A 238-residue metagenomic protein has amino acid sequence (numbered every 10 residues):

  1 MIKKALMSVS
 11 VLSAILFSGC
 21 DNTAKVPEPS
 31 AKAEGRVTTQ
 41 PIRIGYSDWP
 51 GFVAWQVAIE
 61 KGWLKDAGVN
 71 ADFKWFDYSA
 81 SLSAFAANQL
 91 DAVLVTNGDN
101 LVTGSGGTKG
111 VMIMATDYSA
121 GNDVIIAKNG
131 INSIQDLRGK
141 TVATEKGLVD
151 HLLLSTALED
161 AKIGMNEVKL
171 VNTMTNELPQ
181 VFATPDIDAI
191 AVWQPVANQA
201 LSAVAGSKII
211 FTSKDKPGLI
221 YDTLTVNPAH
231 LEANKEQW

Functional and structural regions predicted by a protein language model:
M1-V9: Bacterial N-terminal signal peptides that target proteins for export
L12-S13: Repetitive helical segments and hydrophobic/amphipathic motifs
L16-G19: C-terminal motif of bacterial Sec signal peptides marking the signal peptidase cleavage site
D21, K61-K65, Y221-W238: Extended ligand-binding regions for polar small-molecule ligands
A24-G164, K169-M174, P179-V181, D188-P195 (+2 more regions): Short, glycine-/small- and polar/acidic-enriched structural segments that line small-molecule recognition paths
V196-A197, D215-P217, H230-L231: Short, catalytically relevant binding-site loops at active-site mouths
A200: Short helix- or helix-capping micro-motifs that position conserved polar/aromatic residues at function-defining sites
V204-S207, T223: N-terminal secretory/targeting leader peptides
